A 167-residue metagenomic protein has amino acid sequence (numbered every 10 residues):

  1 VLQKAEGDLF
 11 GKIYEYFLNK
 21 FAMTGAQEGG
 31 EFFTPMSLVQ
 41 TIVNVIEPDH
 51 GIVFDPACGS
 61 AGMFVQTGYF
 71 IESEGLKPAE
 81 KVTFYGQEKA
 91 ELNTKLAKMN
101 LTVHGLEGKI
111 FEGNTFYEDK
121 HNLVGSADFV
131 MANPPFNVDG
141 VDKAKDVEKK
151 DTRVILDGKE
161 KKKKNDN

Functional and structural regions predicted by a protein language model:
V1-A22, E31: Long recognition/docking surfaces used for binding and targeting
V1-L2, G125-F129, K163: Short, mixed-charge, low-aromatic patches
Q3-G7, E28-M36, K159-D166: Short acidic-aromatic active-site loops that bind/stabilize oxyanions
Y16, E91, K150-D151: N-terminal functional modules and adjacent low-complexity/disordered segments of proteins
E28-A132, N137-V141, D146: Conserved S-adenosyl-L-methionine
G75, F136-N167: Mobile active-site "lid"/loop adjacent to the S-adenosyl-L-methionine
